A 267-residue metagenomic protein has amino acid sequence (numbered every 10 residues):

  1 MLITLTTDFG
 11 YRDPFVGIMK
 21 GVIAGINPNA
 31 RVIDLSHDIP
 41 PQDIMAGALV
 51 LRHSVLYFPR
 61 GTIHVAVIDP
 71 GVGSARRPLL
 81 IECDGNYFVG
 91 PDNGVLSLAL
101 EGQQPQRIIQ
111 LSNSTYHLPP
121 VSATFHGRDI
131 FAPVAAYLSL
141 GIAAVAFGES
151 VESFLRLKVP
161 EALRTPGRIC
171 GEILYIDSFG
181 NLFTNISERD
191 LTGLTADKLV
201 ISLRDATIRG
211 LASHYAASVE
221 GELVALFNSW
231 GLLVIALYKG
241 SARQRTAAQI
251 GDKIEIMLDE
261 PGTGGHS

Functional and structural regions predicted by a protein language model:
M1-A75: N-terminal glycine-/serine-/threonine-rich phosphate-binding loop
L2-T4, A30-I33, T62-V65, P78-L80 (+9 more regions): Structural motif
T7-F9, L35-H37, V67-P70, C83-D84 (+9 more regions): Fold-independent oxyanion-binding glycine-rich loops and adjacent beta-strand/coil segments at enzyme active sites
P14, I18, N27, Q42 (+7 more regions): Conserved active-site and cofactor/substrate-binding residues in soluble primary-metabolism enzymes
I26-N29, A46, P59-V67, G73-D129: Active-site histidine-anchored catalytic micro-motif
L118-I186, D190-T195: Anionic-ligand-binding alpha/beta catalytic cores of soluble enzymes and soluble regulatory domains that recognize
F183-A247: A conserved acidic, glycine/proline-rich C-terminal tail/linker
V200-I201, Q244-G265: Pepsin/retropepsin-fold aspartyl endopeptidases
